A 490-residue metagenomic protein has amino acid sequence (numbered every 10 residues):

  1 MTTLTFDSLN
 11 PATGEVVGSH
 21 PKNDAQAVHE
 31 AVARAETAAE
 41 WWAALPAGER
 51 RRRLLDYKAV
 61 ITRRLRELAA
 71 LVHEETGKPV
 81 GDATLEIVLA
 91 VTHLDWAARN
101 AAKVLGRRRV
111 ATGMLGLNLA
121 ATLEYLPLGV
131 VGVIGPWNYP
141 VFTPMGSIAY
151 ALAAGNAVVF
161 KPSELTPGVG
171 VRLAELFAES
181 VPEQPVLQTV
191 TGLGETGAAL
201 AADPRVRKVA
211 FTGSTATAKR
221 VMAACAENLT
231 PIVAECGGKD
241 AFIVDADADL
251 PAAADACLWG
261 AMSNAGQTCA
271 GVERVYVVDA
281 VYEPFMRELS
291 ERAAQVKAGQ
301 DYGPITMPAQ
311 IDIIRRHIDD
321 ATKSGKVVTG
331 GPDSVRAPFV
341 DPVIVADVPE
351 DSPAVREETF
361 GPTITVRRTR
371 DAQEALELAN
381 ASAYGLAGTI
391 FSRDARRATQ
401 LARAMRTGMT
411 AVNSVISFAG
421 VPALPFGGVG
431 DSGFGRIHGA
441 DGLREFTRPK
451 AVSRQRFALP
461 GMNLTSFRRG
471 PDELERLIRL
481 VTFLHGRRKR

Functional and structural regions predicted by a protein language model:
M1-L119: N-terminal Rossmann-like NAD(P)+-binding subdomain of aldehyde/semialdehyde dehydrogenases
T3-F6, V272, L386: Short loop/turn microsegments at loop-to-beta-strand junctions
D7, P21, A43, T76 (+4 more regions): A structural signal for short, well-ordered beta-strand elements
N10-S19, V206, I243, F339-R490: Conserved C-terminal structural/oligomerization subdomain of aldehyde/semialdehyde dehydrogenase
G14, R50, V72, L94 (+9 more regions): Residue-level signal for inorganic ion chemistry
V17, A216-P349, V412, G461 (+3 more regions): ALDH superfamily catalytic-core signature
A39, A43, K58-I61, L65 (+18 more regions): Structural signal for hydrophobic packing residues in well-ordered secondary-structure cores of soluble enzyme domains
V110-A252, T369: Rossmann-like NAD(P) dinucleotide-binding subdomain of oxidoreductase/dehydrogenase enzymes
